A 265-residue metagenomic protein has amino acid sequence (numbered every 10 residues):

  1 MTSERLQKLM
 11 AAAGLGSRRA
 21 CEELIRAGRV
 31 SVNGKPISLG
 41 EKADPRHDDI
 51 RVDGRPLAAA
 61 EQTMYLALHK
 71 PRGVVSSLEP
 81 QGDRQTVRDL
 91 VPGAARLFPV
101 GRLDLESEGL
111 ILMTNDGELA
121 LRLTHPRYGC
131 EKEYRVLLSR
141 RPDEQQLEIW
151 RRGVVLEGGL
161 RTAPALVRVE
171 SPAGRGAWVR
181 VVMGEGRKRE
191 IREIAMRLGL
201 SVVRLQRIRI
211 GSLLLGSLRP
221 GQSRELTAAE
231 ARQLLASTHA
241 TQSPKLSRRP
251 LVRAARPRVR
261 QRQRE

Functional and structural regions predicted by a protein language model:
M1-E265: Basic, flexible Lys/Arg- and Gly-enriched helix-loop patches that mediate nucleic-acid binding at interfaces with rRNA
